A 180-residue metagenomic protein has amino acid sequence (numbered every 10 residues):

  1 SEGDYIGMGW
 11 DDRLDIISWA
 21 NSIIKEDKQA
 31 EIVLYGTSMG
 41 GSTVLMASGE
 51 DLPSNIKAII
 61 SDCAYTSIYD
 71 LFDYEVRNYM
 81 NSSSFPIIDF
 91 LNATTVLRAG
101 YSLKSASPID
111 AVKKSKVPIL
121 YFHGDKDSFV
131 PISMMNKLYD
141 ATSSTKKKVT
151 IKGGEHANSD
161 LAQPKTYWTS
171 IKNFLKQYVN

Functional and structural regions predicted by a protein language model:
D4-D27: Alpha/beta-hydrolase active-site loop
E26-S38: Alpha/beta-hydrolase fold nucleophile elbow
M46-Y101: Hydrolase active-site cap/lid region
P108, V117, P131-D140: Short alpha-helix in the alpha/beta-hydrolase fold that links the catalytic acid
K114-K116, Y121-H123, D127: Short beta-strand/loop motif that positions the catalytic acidic residue of the alpha/beta-hydrolase fold
D125-V130, A157-N158: Acidic catalytic loop of the alpha/beta-hydrolase fold
Y139-A157, P164: Catalytic histidine neighborhood in serine/cysteine hydrolases with alpha/beta-hydrolase-type architecture
A162-N180: Catalytic active-site module of serine/aspartate enzymes centered on a nucleophile-bearing elbow/loop
